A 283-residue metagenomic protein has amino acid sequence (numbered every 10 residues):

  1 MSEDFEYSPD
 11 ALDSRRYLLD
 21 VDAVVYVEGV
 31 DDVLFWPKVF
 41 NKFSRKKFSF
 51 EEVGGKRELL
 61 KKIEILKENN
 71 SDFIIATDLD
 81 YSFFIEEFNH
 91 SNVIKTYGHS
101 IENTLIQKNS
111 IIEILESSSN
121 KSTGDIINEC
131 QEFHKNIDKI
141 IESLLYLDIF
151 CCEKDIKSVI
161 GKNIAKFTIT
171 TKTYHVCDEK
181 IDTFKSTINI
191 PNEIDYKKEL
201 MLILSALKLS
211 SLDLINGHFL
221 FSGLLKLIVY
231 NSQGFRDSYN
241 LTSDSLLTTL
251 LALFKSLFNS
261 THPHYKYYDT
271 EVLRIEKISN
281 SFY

Functional and structural regions predicted by a protein language model:
M1-Y283: Acidic, divalent-metal-binding catalytic cores of TOPRIM and closely related two-metal-ion phosphodiester/pyrophosphate
